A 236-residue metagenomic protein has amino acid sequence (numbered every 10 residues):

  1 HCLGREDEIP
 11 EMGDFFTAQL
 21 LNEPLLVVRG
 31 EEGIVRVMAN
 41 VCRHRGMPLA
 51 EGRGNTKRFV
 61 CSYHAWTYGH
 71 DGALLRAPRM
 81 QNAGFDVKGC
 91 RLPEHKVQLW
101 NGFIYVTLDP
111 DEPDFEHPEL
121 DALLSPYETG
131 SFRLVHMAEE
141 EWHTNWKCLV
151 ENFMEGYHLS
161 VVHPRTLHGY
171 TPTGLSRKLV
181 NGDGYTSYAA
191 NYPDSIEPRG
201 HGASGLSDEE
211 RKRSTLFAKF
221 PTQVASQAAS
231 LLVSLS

Functional and structural regions predicted by a protein language model:
H1-D7: Extracytoplasmic c-type cytochrome modules immediately beyond a signal peptide or single-pass transmembrane anchor
G4, M47, V60, A83 (+3 more regions): Residue-level detector of functional hotspots within protein domains
E8-P110, H117-A122: Rieske [2Fe-2S] iron-sulfur-binding domain
N40, Q98-L99, F103-Y105, D109-S236: C-terminal catalytic domain of Rieske-type non-heme iron oxygenases
